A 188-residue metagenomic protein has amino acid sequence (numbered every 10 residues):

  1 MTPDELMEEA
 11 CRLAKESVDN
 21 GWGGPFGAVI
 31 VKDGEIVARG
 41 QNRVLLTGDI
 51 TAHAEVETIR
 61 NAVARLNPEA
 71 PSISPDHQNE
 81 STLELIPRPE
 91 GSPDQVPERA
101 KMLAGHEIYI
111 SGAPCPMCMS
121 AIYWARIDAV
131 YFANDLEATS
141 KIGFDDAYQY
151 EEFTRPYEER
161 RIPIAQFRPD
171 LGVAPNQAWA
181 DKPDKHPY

Functional and structural regions predicted by a protein language model:
M1-N20, H77-A104, P114, S120-Y188: Zinc-dependent deaminase
P25-K32: Short beta-strand scaffold segments in enzyme catalytic cores
R43-E57: A short, polar/charged loop-to-alpha-helix boundary motif
T58-T82: Internal, charge-rich low-complexity segments
Y109-A113: Short His-Asn-centered micro-motif
